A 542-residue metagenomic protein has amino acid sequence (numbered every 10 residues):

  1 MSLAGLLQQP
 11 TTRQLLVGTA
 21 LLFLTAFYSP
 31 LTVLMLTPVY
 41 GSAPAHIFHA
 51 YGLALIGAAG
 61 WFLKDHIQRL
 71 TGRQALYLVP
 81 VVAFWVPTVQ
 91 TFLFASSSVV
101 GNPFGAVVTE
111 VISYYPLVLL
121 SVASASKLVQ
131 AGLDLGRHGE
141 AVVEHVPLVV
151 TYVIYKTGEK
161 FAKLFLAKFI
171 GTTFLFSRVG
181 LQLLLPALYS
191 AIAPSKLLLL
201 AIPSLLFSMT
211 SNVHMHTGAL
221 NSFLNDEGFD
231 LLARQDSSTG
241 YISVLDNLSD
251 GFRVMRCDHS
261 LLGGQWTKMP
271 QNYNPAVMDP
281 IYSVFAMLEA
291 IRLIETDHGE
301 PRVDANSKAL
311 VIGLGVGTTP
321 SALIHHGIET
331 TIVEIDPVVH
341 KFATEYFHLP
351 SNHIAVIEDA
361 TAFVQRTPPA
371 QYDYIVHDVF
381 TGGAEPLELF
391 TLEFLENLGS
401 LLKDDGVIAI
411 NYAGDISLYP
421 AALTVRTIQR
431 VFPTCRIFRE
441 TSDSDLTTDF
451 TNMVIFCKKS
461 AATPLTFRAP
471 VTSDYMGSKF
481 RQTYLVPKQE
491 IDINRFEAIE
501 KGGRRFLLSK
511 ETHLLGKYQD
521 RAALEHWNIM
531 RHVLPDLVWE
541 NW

Functional and structural regions predicted by a protein language model:
M1-L119: Membrane-anchoring hydrophobic segments
A4-T25, S29-A50, G72-A75, D134-V146 (+5 more regions): Soluble small-group transferase modules, centered on the S-adenosyl donor enzyme superfamily
L31, L120-S124, T157: Transmembrane alpha-helix boundary/anchor motif
A58, F62, L119-K127, V179-A187: Transmembrane alpha-helices and membrane-interface helical segments of multi-pass integral membrane enzymes
G60-G72, S124-H138: Cytoplasmic membrane-interface regions of multi-pass membrane proteins
W85-S113, A131-F174: Membrane-interfacial interhelical loops
S113, L117, S121-A125, V129 (+4 more regions): Generic hydrophobic, helix-prone segments enriched in Leu/Val/Ile
G228-I408, A413-Q429, P433, T441-L446: Soluble catalytic regions of membrane-associated enzymes that act on cell-envelope and secretory-pathway components
